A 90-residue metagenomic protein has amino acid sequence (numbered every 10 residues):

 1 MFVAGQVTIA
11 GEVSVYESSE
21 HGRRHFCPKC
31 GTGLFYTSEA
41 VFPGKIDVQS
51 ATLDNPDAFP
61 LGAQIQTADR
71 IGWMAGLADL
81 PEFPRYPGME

Functional and structural regions predicted by a protein language model:
M1-E90: A short Gly-Trp-Pro
